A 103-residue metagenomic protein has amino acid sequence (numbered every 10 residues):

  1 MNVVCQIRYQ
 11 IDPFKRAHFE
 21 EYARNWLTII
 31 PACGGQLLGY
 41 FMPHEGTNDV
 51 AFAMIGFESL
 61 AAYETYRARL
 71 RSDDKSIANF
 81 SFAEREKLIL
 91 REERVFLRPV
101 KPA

Functional and structural regions predicted by a protein language model:
V3-R8, F19, I30, A53-M54 (+1 more regions): Short, structured motif recognition centered on aromatic/hydrophobic residues
K15-R16, L60: Residues at or immediately preceding the N-termini of alpha-helices
E21-L38, G56-E93: An amphipathic, aromatic/His-enriched active-site/gating alpha helix that lines ligand/cofactor pockets
G46-D49: Short acidic/glycine-enriched loop/turn segments that link adjacent beta-strands
L97-P102: Specificity-determining recognition surfaces
